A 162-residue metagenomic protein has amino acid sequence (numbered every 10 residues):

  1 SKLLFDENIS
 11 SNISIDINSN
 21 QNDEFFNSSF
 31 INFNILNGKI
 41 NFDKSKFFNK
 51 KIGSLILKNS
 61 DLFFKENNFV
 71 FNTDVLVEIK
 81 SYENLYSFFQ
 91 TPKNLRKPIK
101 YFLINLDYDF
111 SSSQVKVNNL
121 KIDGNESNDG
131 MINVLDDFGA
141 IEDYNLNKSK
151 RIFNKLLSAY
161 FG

Functional and structural regions predicted by a protein language model:
S1-G162: Membrane-proximal interfacial segments on either side of biological membranes
